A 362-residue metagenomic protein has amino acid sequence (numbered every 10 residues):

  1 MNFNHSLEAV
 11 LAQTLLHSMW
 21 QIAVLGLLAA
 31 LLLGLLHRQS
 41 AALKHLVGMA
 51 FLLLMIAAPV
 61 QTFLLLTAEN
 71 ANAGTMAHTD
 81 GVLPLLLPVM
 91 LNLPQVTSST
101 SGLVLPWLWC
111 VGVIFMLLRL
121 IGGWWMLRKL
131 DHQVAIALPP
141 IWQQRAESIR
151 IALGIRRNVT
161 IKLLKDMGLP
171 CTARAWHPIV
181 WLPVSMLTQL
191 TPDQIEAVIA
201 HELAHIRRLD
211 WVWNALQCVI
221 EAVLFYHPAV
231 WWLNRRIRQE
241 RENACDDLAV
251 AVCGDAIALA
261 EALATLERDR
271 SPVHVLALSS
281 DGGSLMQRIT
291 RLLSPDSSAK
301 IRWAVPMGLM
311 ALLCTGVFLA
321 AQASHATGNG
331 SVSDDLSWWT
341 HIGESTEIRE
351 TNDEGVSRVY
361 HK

Functional and structural regions predicted by a protein language model:
N2-S324: Membrane-embedded and juxtamembrane structural elements of multi-pass membrane proteins
L313, V317-K362: Short linear regulatory motifs and low-complexity interaction segments
